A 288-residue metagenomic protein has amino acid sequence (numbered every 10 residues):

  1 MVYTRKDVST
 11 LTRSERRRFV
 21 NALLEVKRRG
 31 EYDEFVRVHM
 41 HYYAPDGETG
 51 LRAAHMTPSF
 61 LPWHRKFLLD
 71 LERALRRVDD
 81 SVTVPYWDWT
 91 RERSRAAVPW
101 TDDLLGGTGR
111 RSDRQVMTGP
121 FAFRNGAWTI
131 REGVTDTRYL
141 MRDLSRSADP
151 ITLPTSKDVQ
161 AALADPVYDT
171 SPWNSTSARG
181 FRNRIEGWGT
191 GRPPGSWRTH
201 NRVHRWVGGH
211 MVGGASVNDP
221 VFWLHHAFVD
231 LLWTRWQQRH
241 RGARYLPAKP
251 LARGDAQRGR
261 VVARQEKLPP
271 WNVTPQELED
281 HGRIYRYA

Functional and structural regions predicted by a protein language model:
M1-A288: Intrinsically disordered, flexible peripheral segments
